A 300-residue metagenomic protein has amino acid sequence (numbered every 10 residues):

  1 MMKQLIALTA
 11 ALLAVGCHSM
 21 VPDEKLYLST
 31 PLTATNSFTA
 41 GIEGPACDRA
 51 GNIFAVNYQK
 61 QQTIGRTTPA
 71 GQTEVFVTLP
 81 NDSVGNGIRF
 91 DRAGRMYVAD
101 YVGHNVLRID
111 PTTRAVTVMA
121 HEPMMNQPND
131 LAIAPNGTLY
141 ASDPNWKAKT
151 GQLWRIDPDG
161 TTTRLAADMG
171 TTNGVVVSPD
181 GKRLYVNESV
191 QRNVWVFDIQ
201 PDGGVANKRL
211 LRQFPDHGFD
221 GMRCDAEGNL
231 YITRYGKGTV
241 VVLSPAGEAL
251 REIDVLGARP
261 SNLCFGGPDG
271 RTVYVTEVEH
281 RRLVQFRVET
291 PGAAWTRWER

Functional and structural regions predicted by a protein language model:
V15-G16: C-terminal motif of bacterial Sec signal peptides marking the signal peptidase cleavage site
V21-T39, K208: A short helix->beta-strand "capping" segment at the edge of beta-propeller domains
N36-I53, L79-M96, D100, N105 (+7 more regions): Beta-rich, blade/repeat-based domains predominating in secreted/periplasmic proteins but also intracellular
A55-V77: Beta-propeller domains
T63-G65, N105-L107, Q152-W154, N193-W195 (+2 more regions): A short loop-to-beta-strand structural motif that recurs across blades of beta-propeller domains
T67-Q72, D110-R114, I156-G160, I199-D202 (+2 more regions): Short loop/turn segments that connect beta-strands within beta-propeller blades
E74-T78, T117-H121, T163-A167, A206-R212 (+2 more regions): Beta-propeller fold detector
N262-R300: Blade-level signature of beta-propeller repeat domains, shared across WD40, Kelch, NHL, RCC1 and BNR/Asp-box propellers
